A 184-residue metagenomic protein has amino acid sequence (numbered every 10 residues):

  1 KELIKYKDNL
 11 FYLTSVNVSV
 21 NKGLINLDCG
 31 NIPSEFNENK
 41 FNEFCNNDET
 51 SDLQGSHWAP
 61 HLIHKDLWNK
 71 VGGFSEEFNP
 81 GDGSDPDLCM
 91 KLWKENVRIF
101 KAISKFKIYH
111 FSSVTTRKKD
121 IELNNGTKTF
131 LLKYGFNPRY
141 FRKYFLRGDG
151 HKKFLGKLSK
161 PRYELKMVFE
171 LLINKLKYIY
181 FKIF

Functional and structural regions predicted by a protein language model:
K1, K5, L10-F11, M90-V97 (+3 more regions): Catalytic cores of nucleotide-enabled group-transfer and carboxylate-activating enzymes in metabolic and assembly-line
K1-P33, R98: Conserved donor NDP-sugar-binding/catalytic core segment of glycosyltransferases
L3, N47, Q54-G72, E77-F106: A short, conserved alpha-helix in the catalytic core of glycosyltransferases
V16, G30-Q54, W58: Short, flexible, basic/aromatic active-site loop/helix in glycosyltransferases
V18-N21, W68, K107-I108, V114: Short, solvent-exposed loop/turn segments at secondary-structure junctions
G23-I32, S113-T116, D120, R142-K143: Short aromatic-enriched loop/helix-cap "lid" or pocket-rim segments at secondary-structure transitions that line
N79, K101-I121, T129: Active-site donor/metal-binding and catalytic loop motifs of nucleotide-sugar-dependent glycosylation enzymes
E122-N125, K143-F184: Non-catalytic, C-terminal membrane-associated alpha-helical segments of glycosyltransferases
